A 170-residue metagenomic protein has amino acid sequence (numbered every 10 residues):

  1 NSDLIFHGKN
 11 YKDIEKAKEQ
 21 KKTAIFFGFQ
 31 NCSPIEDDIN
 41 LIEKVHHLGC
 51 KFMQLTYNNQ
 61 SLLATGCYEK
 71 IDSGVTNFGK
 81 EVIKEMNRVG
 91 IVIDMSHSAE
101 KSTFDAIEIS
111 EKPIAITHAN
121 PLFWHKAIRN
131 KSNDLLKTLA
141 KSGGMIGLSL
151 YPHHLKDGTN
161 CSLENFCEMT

Functional and structural regions predicted by a protein language model:
N1-K70, K126-T170: N-terminal hydrophobic targeting/anchoring segments and the immediately downstream early-domain regions of hydrolases
L55-T138, G147-P152: Active-site core of metal-dependent hydrolases
